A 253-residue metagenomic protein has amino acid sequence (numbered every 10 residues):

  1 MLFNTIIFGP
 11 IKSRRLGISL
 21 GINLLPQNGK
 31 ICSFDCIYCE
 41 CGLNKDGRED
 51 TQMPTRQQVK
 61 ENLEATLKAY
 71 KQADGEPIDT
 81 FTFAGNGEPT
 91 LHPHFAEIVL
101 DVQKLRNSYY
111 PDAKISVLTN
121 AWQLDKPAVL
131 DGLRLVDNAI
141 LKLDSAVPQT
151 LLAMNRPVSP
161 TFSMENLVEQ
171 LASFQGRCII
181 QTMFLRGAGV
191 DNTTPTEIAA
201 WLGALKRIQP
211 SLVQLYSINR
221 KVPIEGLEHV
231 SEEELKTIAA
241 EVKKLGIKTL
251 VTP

Functional and structural regions predicted by a protein language model:
L2-R15, P26, K68-D74, R186-P253: Auxiliary Fe-S-binding modules of radical SAM enzymes
L16-E61: Canonical Radical SAM [4Fe-4S] cluster-binding loop centered on the CxxxCxxC motif and its immediate flanking residues
G29, E88-P89: Short strand->helix junction
C41-D46, D79-F83, Q181: A short small-residue
E61-A84: Short Fe-S-cluster ligation motifs
T82-E88, N120: Glycine-rich beta-strand-to-loop/alpha-helix junction loops that act as flexible
L91-E228: Conserved AdoMet/S-adenosylmethionine-binding subsite of the radical SAM
